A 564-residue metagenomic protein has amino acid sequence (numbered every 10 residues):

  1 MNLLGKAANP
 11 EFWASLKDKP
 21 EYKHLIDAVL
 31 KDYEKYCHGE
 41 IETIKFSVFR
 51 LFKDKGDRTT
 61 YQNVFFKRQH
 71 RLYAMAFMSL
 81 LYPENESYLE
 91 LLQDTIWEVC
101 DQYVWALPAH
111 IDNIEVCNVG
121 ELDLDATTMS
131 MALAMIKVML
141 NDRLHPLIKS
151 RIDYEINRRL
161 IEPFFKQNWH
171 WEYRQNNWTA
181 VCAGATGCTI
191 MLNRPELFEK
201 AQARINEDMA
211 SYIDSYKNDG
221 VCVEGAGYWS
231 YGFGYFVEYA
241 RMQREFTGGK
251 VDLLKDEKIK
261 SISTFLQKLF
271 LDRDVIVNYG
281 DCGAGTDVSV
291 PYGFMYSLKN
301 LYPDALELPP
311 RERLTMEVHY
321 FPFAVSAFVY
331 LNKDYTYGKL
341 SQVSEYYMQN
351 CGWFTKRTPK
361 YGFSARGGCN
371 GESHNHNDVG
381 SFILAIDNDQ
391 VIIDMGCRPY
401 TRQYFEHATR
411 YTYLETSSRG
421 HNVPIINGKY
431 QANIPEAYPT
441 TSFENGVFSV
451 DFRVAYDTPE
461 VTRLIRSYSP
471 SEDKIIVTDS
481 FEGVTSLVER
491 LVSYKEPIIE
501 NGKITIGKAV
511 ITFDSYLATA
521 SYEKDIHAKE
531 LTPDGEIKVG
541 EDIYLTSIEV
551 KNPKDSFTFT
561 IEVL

Functional and structural regions predicted by a protein language model:
M1-A28, F66, F77-L81: Extreme N-terminal leader/anchor segments
P20, V29-V48, F66: Extended, charge-enriched "interface" segments that sit outside catalytic cores
Y33-I44, L91-A109, L147-W169, K200-G220 (+1 more regions): Long, well-ordered core segments of solenoidal/helical folds
G56-Q69, P108-A126, F165-A180, K217-F233 (+3 more regions): Solvent-exposed loop and edge beta-strand segments that line ligand/cofactor-binding and catalytic clefts
H70-S87, T127-H145, C182-E196, G234-G249 (+4 more regions): Well-ordered alpha-helical scaffold segments within catalytic/enzyme domains
I114-G227, E238, V329-S341: Active-site lining segments of carbohydrate-active enzymes
F233-V391, E444, K551: Carbohydrate-active enzyme catalytic cores, enriched for enzymes that act on polyanionic acidic polysaccharides
P310-L314, Y400-L564: CBM-like, beta-strand-rich accessory domains located in the C-terminal region of large, secreted polysaccharide-active
